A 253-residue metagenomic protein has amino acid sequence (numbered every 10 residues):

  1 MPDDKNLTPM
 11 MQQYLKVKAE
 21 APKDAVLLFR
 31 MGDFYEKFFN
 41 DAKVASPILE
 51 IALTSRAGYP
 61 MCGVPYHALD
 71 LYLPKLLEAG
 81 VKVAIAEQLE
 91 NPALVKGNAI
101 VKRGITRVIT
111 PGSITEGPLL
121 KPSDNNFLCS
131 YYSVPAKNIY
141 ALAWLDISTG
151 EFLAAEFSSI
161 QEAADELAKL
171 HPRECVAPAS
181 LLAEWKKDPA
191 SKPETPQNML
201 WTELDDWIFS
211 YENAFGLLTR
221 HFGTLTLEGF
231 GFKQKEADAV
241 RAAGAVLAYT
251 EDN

Functional and structural regions predicted by a protein language model:
M1-N253: Basic, polar low-complexity surface loops/patches
